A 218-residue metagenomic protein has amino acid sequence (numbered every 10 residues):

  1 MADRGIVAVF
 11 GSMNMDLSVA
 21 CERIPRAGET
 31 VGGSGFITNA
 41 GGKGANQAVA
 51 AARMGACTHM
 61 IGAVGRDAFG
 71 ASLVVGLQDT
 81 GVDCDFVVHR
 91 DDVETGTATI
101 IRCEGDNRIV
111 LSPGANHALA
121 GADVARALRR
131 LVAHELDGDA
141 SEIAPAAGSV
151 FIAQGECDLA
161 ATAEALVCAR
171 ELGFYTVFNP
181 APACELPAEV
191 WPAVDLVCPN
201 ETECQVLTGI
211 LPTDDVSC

Functional and structural regions predicted by a protein language model:
M1-A63, A68-V82: Glycine-rich phosphate/adenosyl-contacting loop at the front of the ribokinase-like
G5, Q78, T95-T97, D106-N107: Change "...and in nucleic-acid phosphodiester-cleaving endonucleases..." to "...and in nucleic-acid processing enzymes
I6, S149-V150, L196: Structural motif
S18, V110, V206-T208: Residues that scaffold the ATP/ADP-binding catalytic core of kinase and kinase-like folds
G62, A153-G155, N179: Glycine- and other small-residue-rich loops at beta-strand/loop junctions that grip anionic moieties
D85-T95: A short, structured active-site edge motif that brings together acidic residues
H89-R90, I100-V150, G155: Conserved phosphate-binding/catalytic loop of the ribokinase/pfkB sugar-kinase fold
A163, V167-C218: Conserved phosphate/ATP/ADP-binding segment of small-molecule kinases
